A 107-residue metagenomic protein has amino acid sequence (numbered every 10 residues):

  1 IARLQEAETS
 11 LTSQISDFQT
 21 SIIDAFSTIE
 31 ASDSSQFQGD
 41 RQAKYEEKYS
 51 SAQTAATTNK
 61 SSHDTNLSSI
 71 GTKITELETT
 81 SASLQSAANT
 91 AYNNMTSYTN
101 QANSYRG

Functional and structural regions predicted by a protein language model:
I1-G107: N-terminal secretion-targeting helices of virulence/extracellular proteins, encompassing both classical Sec signal
